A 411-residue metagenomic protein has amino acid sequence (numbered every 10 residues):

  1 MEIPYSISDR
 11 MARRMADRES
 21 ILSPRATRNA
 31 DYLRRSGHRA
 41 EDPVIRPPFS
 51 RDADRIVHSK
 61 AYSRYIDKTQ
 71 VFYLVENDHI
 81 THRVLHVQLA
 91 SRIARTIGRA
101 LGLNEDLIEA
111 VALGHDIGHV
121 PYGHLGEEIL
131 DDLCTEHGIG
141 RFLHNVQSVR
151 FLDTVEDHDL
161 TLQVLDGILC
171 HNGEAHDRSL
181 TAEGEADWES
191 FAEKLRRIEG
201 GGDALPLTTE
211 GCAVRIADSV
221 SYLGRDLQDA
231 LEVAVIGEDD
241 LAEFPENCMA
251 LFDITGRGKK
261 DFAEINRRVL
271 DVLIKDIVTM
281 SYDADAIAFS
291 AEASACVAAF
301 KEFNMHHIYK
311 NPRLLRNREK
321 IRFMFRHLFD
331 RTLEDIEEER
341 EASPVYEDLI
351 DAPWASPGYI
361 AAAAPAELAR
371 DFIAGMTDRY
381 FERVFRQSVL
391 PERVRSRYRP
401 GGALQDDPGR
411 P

Functional and structural regions predicted by a protein language model:
M1-V84, L89-I97, E105, G126 (+3 more regions): Histidine-centered, transition-metal-coordinating active-site segments
R64-Y65, H119-P121: Short active-site-adjacent helix-start/loop capping segments
L101, A112: Basic, low-complexity intrinsically disordered segments
A110, P121-G140, E232-I236: Post-HEXXH active-site segment of zinc metalloproteases
L113-D116, D131-T135, M305, Y309: A broad detector of the eukaryotic-type serine/threonine protein kinase catalytic domain
G114, G118-H119, S221: Short active-site segment of divalent metal-dependent hydrolases/proteases that encodes the spacing between
